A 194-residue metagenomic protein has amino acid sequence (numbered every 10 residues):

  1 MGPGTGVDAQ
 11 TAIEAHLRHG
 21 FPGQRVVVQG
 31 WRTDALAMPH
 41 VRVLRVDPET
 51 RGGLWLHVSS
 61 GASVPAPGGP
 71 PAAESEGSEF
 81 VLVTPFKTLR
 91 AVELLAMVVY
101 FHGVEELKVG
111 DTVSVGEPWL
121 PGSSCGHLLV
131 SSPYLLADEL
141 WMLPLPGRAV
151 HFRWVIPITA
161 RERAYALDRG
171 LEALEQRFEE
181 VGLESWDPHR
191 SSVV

Functional and structural regions predicted by a protein language model:
M1-V194: Acidic, proline/glycine-rich low-complexity IDRs
